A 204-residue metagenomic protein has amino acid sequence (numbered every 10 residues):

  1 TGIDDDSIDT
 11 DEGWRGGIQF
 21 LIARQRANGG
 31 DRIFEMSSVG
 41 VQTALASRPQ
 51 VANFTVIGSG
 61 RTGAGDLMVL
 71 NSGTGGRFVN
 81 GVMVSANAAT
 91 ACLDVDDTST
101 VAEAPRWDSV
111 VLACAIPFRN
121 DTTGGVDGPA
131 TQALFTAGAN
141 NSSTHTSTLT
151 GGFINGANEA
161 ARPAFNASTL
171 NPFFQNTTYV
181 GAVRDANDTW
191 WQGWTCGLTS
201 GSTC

Functional and structural regions predicted by a protein language model:
T1-C204: Extracellular beta-rich repeat passengers
